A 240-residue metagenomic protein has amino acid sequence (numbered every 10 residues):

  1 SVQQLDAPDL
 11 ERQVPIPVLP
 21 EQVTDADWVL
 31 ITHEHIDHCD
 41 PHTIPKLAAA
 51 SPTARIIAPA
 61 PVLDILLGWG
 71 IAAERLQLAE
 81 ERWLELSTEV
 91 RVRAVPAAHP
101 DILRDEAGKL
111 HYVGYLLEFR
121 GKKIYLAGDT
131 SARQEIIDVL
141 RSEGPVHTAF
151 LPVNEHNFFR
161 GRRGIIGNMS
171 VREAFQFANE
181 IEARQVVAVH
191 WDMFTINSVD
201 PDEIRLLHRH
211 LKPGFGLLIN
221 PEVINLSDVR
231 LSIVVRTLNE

Functional and structural regions predicted by a protein language model:
S1-E34, H42, K46, I102-L103 (+1 more regions): Pre-active-site segment of Zn-dependent metallo-hydrolases
S1-V2, E34, P61-V62, R82 (+4 more regions): Active-site metal-binding loops of divalent metal-dependent hydrolases
R12, R55-I57, P61, S131-N220: Cap/insert and terminal regions of metallo-dependent hydrolase folds
V29-D37, A188-D192: Histidine-centered catalytic micro-motifs
L30, I124-L126: Residue-level marker for buried hydrophobic side chains located in beta-strands that build the well-ordered beta-sheet
D40-A49, I196-I204: Metal-dependent catalytic neighborhoods of phosphoester/phosphodiester hydrolases
S51-I56, K122-I124: Short active-site oxyanion
A58-K122, L207-R230, V235-R236: Metallo-beta-lactamase
